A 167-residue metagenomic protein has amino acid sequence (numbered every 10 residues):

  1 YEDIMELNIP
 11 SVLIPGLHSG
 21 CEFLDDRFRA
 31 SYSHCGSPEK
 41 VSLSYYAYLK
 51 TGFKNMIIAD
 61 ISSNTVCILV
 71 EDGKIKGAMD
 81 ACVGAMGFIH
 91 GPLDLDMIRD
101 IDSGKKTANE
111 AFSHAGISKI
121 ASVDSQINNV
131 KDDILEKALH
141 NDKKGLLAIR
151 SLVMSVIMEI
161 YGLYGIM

Functional and structural regions predicted by a protein language model:
Y1-N55, K76, A81: Nucleotide/phosphate-binding catalytic cleft detector across ATP-hydrolyzing and phosphate-transferring enzymes
G16-L17, I61-S63: Short, well-ordered beta-to-alpha junction loops that form the rim of enzyme active sites and present histidine/acidic
M56-D60: Short glycine-aspartate micro-motif
T65-V70: Short beta-strand scaffold segments in enzyme catalytic cores
C82-M97: A short, polar/charged loop-to-alpha-helix boundary motif
D94-T107: A conserved active-site cap/scaffold subdomain adjacent to cofactor or substrate pockets
E110-I166: Adenine-nucleotide phosphate-binding core of ATP-dependent small-molecule kinases
